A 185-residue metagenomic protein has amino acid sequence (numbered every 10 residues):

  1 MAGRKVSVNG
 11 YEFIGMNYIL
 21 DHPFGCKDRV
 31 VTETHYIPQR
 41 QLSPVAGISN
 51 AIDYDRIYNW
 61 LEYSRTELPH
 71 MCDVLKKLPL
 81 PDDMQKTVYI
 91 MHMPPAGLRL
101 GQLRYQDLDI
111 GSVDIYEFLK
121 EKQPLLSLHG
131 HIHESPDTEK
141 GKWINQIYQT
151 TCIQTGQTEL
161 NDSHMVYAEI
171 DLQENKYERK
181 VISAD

Functional and structural regions predicted by a protein language model:
M1, F24-R29, L100-Q102, P136-I147: Metal-dependent catalytic neighborhoods of phosphoester/phosphodiester hydrolases
M1-G3, V88-H92, L119-S135, I153-Q157: Active-site neighborhood of phospho(di)ester-bond hydrolases with catalytic His/Asp-centered motifs
G3-R4, G15: A substrate-binding/cap region within the structured catalytic cores of diverse enzymes
S7-N9, V113-E121, S135-D185: Binuclear metal-dependent phosphoesterase catalytic core
Y11-Y105: Active-site-proximal loop/helix segment associated with metal-binding centers of metalloenzymes
I14-P23, S43, Q123-S135, H164-D171: Hydrophobic transmembrane alpha-helix bundles
Y105-D114: Charged helix-capping and loop-helix junction motifs
